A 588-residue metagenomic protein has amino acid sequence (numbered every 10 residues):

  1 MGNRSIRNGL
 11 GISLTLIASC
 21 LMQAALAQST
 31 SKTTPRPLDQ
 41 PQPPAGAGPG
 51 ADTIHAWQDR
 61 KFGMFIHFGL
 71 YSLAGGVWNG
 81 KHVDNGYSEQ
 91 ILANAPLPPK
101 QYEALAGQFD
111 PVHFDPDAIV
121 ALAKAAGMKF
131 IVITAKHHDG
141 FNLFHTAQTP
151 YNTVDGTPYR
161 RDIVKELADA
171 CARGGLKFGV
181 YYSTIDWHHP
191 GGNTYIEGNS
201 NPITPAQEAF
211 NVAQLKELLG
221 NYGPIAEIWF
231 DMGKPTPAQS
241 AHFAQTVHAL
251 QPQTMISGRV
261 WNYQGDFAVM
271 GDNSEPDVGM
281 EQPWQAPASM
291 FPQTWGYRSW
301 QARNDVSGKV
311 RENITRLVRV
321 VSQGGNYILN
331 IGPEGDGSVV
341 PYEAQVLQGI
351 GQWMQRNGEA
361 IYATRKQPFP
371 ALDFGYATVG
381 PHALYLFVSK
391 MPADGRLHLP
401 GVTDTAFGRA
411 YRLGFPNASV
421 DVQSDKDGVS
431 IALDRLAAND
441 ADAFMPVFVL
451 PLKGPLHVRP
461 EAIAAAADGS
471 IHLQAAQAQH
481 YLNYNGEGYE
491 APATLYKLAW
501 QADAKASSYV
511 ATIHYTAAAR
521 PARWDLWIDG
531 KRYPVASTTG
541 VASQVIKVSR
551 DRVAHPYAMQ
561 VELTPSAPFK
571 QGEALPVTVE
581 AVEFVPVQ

Functional and structural regions predicted by a protein language model:
G2-L14: Bacterial N-terminal signal peptides that target proteins for export
S5-N8, A24, F62, F68: Hydrophobic alpha-helical segments, especially transmembrane helices and their immediate juxtamembrane helical caps
G11-A24: Bacterial N-terminal signal peptides
Q28-Q588: Mature catalytic domains of secreted/periplasmic carbohydrate-active enzymes
